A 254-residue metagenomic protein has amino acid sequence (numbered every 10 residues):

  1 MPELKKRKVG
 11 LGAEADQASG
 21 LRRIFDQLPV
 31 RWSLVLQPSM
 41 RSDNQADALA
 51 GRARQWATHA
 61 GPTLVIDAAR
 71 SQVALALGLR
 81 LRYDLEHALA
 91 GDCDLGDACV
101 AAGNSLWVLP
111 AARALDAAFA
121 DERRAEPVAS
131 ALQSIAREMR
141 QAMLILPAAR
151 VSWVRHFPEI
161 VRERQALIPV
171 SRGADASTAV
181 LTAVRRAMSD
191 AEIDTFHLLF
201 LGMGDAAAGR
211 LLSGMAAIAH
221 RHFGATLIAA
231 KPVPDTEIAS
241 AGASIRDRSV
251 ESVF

Functional and structural regions predicted by a protein language model:
M1-P62, C93-D94: Extreme N-terminal, non-catalytic leader segments that precede Walker-type/kinase nucleotide-binding cores
P2-W32, A191-F254: C-terminal lobe/tail of nucleotide-utilizing enzymes
E14, Q45, R124, D175-A179: Phosphate/oxyanion-binding active-site loops and adjacent basic polyanion-contact surfaces
A15, L89-A90, L146-R150: Short gly/ser/thr-rich secondary-structure transition/capping motifs
R31-S42, P62-E138: P-loop/Walker-type NTP enzyme "switch/lid" segment
V35-Q45, I66-R70, P110-A114, L146-V151 (+3 more regions): Structural motif
P127-K231: Conserved catalytic-core segment of NTP-binding enzymes
